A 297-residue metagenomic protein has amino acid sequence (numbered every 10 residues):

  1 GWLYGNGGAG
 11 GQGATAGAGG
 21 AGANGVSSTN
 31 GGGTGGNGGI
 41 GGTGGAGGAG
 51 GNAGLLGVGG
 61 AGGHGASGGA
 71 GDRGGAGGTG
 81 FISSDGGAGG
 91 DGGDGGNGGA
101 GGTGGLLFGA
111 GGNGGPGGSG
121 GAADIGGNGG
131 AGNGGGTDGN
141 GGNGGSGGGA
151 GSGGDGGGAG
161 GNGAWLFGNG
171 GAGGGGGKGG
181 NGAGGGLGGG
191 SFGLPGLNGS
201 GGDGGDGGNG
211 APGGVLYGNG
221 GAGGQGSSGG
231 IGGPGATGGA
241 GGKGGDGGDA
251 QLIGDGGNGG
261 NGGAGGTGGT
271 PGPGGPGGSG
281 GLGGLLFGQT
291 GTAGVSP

Functional and structural regions predicted by a protein language model:
G1-P297: Long, compositionally biased tandem-repeat segments
